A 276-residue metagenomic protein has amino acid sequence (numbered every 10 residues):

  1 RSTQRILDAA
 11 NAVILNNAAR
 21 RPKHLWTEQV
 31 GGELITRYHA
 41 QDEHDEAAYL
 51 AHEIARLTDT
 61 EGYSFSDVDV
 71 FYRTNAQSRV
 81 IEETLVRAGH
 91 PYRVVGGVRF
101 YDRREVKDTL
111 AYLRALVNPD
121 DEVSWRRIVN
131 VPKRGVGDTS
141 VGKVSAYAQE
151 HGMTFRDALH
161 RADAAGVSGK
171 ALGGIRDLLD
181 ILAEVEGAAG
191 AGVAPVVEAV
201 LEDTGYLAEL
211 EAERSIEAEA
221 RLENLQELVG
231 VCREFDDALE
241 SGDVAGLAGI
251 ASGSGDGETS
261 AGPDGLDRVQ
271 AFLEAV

Functional and structural regions predicted by a protein language model:
R1-P91, R114-N118: Helicase P-loop NTPase motor core
A19, S64, N75-H90, V94 (+2 more regions): Conserved helicase C-terminal RecA-like lobe
G97-V98: Short, ordered loop/turn segments at secondary-structure junctions
